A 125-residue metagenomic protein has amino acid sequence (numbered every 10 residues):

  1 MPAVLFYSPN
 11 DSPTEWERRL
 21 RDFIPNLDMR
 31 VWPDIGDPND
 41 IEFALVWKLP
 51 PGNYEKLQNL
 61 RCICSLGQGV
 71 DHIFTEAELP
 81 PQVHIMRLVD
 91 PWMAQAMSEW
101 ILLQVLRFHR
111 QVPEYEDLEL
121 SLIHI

Functional and structural regions predicted by a protein language model:
M1-F43: N-terminal glycine-/charge-rich "phosphate-binding" loop or analogous flexible N-terminal tail
E42-E119: Phosphate/diphosphate ligand-binding glycine-rich loop within oxidoreductases
I123-I125: Conserved small/polar residues in nucleotide/adenosyl-binding loops
